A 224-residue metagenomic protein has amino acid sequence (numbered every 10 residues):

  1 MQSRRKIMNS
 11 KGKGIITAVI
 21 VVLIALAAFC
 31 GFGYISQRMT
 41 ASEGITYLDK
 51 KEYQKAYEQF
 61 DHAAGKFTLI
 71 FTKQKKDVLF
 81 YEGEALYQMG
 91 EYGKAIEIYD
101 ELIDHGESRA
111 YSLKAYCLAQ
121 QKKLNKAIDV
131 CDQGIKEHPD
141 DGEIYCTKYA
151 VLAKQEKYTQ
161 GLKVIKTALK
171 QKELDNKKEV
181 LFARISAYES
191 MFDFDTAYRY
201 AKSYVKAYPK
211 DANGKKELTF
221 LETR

Functional and structural regions predicted by a protein language model:
A41, Q74-Y81, R109-Y116, E143-A150 (+2 more regions): Alpha-solenoid helical repeat scaffolds
D49, Q88, Q120-K122, K154 (+2 more regions): Register position in tetratricopeptide repeats
A63, E101-L102, Q133-G134, T167-Q171 (+1 more regions): Canonical positions in the second alpha-helix
T68, H105-E107, P139, E173-D175 (+1 more regions): Short coil turns that delineate tetratricopeptide repeat
